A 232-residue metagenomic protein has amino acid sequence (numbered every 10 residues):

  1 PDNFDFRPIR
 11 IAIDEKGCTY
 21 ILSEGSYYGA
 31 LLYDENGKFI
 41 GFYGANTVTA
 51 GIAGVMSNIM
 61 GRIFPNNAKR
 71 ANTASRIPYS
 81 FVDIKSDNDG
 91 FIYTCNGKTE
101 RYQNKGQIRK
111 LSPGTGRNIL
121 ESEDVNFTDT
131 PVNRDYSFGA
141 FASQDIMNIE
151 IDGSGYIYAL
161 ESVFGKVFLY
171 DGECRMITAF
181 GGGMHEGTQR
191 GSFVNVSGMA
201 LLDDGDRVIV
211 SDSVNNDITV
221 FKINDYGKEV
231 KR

Functional and structural regions predicted by a protein language model:
P1-R232: Eukaryotic scaffold repeat domains enriched in small/polar residues
